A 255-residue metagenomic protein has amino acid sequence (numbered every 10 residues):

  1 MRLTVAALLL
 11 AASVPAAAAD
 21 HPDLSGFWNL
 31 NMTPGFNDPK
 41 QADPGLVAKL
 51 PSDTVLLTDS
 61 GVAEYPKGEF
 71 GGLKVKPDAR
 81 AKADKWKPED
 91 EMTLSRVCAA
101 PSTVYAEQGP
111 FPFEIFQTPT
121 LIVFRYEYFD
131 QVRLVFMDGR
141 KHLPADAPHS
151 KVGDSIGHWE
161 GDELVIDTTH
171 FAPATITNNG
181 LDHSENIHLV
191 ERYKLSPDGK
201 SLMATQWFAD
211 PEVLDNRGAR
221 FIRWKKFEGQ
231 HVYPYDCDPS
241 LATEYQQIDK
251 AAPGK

Functional and structural regions predicted by a protein language model:
M1-A7: Sec-dependent signal peptide recognition, specifically the positively charged N-region followed immediately by
S13-P15: N-terminal signal peptide c-region/cleavage motif recognized by signal peptidases
A18-K255: PEST-like low-complexity, intrinsically disordered acidic/proline/serine-rich tracts that flank trafficking/processing
